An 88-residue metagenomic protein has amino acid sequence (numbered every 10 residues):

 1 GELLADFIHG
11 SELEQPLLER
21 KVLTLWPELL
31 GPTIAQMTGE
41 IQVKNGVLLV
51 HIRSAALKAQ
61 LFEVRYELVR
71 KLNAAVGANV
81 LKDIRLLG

Functional and structural regions predicted by a protein language model:
G1-E28, G39-Q42, A59, Y66 (+2 more regions): N-terminal presequence-like segments and adjacent domain-start helices
L29-N45, H51: Strongly charged, low-complexity linkers/loops
K44-V64: A short interface-forming secondary-structure element
